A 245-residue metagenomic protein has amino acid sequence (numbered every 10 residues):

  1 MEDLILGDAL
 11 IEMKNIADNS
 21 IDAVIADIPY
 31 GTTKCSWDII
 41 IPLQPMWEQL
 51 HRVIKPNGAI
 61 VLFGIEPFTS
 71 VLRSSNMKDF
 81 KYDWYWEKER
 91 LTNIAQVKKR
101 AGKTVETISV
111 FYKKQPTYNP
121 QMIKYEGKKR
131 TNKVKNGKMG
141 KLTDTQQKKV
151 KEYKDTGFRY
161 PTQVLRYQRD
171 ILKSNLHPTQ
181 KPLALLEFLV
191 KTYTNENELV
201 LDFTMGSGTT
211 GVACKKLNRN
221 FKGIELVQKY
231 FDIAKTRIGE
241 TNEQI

Functional and structural regions predicted by a protein language model:
M1-G223, K229-F231: Core catalytic lobe of class I
A234-K235: Conserved SAM-binding loop
G239-I245: Generic C-terminal helix-cap and adjacent flexible tail
